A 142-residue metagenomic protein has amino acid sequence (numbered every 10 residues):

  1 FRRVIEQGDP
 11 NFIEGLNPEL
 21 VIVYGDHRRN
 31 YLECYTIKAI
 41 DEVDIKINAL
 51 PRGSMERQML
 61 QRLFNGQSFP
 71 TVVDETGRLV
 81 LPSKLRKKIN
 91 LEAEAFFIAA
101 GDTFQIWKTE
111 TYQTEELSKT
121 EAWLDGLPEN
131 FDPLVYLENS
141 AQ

Functional and structural regions predicted by a protein language model:
R2-P70, E75, K84-Q142: Flexible "stalk/tail and boundary" regions
